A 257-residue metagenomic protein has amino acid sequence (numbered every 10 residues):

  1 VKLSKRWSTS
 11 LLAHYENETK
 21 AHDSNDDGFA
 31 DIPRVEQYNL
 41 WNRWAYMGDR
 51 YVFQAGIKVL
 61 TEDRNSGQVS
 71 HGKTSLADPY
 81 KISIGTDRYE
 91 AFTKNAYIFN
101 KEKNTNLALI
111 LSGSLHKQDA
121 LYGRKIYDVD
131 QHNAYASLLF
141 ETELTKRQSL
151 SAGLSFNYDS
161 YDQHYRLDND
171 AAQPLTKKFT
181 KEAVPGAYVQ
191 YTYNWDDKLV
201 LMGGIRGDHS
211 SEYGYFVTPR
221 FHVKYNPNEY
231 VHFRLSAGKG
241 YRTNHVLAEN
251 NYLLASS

Functional and structural regions predicted by a protein language model:
V1, E36-N42, D87-T93, H132-L138 (+4 more regions): Hydrophobic, lipid-facing positions within transmembrane beta-strands of outer-membrane proteins
K2-W7, Y46-R50, Y97-K103, T142-K146 (+3 more regions): Outer-membrane beta-barrel strand-turn architecture
R6-N25, Q37, E102-L121, S149-D159 (+2 more regions): Surface-exposed extracellular loop regions of Gram-negative outer-membrane beta-barrel proteins
E18-N39, M47-L107, G113-Q131: Flexible loop and strand-edge segments within Gram-negative outer membrane beta-barrel domains
T61-N65, Y158-D162, R242-T243: Proline-centered turn/helix-capping motifs that create local helix->coil transitions or kinks
Q68-Y80, H164-Y165, N169-L175, Y252-S257: Surface-exposed loop/turn segments flanking beta-strands in extracellular/periplasmic regions
Y97-I110, N169-D170, K177-K178, A248 (+1 more regions): Surface-exposed loop/interface segments of Gram-negative outer-membrane beta-barrel transport/assembly proteins
L167, S211-V217, Y225, E229-S257: Surface-exposed extracellular loop regions of Gram-negative outer-membrane beta-barrel proteins, predominantly
